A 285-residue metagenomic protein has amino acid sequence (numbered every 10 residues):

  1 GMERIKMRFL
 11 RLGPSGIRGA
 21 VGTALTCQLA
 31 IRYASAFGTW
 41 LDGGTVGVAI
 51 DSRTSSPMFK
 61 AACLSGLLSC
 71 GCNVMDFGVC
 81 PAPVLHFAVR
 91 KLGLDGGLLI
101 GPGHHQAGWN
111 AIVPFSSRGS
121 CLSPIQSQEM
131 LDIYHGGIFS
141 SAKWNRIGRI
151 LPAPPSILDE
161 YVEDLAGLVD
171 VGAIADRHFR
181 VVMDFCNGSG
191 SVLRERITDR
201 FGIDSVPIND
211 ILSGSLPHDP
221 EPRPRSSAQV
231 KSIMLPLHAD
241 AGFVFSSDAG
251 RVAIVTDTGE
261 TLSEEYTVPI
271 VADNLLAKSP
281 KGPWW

Functional and structural regions predicted by a protein language model:
E3-S65, S69-G71, D76, I150-V181: An N-terminal, well-structured beta->alpha segment
M7, A20, N110-L237: Gly/Ser/Thr-enriched, mixed-charge loops and adjacent short helices that form phosphate/oxyanion-binding elements
V21, L25, T54, P217-P222 (+1 more regions): Alpha-helix capping and helix-loop boundary segments enriched in small/acidic/polar residues
L29-A36, V84, Y161-D164, S226-Q229 (+2 more regions): Well-ordered alpha-helical segments embedded in enzymatic catalytic cores
S35-T39, V46-W109, R196-V255: N-terminal small/polar loop signature for handling phosphorylated ligands or for N-terminal nucleophile
D42, G93, A175-H178, H238 (+1 more regions): Residue-level preference for short coil/turn positions at secondary-structure junctions
V46-V48, L85, M183, P280-W285: Conserved PLP-anchoring active-site segment centered on the Schiff-base-forming lysine
A107-N110, P114-S123, D132, L235-W285: Replace "Mg2+/Mn2+-dependent" with "divalent metal-dependent
